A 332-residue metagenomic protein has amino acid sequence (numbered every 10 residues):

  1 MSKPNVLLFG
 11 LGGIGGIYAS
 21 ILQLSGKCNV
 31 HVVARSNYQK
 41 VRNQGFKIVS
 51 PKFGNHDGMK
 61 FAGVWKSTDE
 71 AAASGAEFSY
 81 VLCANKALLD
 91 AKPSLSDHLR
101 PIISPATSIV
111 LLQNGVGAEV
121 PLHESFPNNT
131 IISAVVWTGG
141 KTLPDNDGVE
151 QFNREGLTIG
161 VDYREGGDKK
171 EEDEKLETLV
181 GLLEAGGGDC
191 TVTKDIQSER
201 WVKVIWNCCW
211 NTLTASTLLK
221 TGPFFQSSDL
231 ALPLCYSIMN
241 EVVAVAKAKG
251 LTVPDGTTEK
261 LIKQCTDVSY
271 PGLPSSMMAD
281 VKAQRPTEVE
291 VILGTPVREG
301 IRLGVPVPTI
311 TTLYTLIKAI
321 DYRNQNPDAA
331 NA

Functional and structural regions predicted by a protein language model:
M1-G54, G58: NAD(P)+-binding Rossmann beta1-loop-alpha1 motif at the extreme N-terminus of oxidoreductases
S2-K3, E70, A185, L232-A332: NAD(P)-dependent Rossmann-like dehydrogenase/reductase catalytic/cofactor-binding core
P4, A76-S79, E155: Nucleotide donor/acceptor-binding cores
L7, N29-H31, V110, I132 (+2 more regions): A structural signal for isolated positions on well-ordered beta-strands in alpha/beta enzyme cores
S20, L24, D97, P101 (+3 more regions): Short, well-ordered alpha-helices that flank and scaffold nucleotide-derived cofactor binding pockets
A34, K52, W65-T68, Q113 (+4 more regions): Residues at the C-termini of beta-strands that transition into short coil/loop
D57-E150: Rossmann-like NAD(P)(H) cofactor-binding subdomain of soluble oxidoreductases
H98-I102, S125-T130, L143-D255: Internal alpha-helical scaffold of NAD(P)-dependent oxidoreductase catalytic cores
